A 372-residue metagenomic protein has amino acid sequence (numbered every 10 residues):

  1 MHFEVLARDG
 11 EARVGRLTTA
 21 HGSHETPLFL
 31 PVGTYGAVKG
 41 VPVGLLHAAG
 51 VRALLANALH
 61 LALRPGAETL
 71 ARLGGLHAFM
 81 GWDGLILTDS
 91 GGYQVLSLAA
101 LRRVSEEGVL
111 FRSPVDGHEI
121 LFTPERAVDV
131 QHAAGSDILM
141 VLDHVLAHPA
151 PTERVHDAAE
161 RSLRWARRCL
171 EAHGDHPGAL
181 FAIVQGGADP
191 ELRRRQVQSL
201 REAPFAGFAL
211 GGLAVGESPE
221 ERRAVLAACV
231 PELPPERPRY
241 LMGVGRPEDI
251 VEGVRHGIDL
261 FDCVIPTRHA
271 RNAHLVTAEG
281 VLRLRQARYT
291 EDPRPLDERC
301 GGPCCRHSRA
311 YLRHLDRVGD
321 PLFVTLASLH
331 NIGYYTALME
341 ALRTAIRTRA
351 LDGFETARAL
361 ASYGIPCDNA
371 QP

Functional and structural regions predicted by a protein language model:
M1-D175, A287: Non-catalytic, usually N-terminal nucleic-acid engagement modules in DNA/RNA processing proteins
M1-R16, H24-L28, G40, D143-P149 (+1 more regions): C-terminal extensions of enzymes
A20, A278, R347: Short, ordered coil/turn segments that flank beta-strands lining enzyme active or ligand-binding pockets
G22, L54, D89, Q131 (+5 more regions): Conserved, mostly hydrophobic/aromatic
R126, V130-A134, D157, R161-R168 (+5 more regions): A non-catalytic, amphipathic alpha-helix used as a structural packing/dimerization or gating element in enzyme scaffolds
H148-P151, H156, G207-L213, P321-V324: Glycine- and acidic
E160-L163, A172-L296: Glycine-rich phosphate/ribose-binding loops and adjacent secondary-structure elements that form binding surfaces
